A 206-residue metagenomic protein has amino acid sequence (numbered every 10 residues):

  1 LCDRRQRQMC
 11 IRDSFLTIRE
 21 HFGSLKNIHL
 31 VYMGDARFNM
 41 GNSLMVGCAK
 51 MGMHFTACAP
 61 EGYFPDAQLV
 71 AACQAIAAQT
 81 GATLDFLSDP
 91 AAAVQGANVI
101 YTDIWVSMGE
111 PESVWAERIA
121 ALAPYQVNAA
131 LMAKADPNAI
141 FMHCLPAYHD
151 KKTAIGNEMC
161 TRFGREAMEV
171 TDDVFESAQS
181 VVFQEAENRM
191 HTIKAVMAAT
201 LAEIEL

Functional and structural regions predicted by a protein language model:
L1-R7, I11: Single conserved hydrophobic/aromatic residue that forms the stacking wall/gate of nucleotide- or nucleobase-binding
R7, G96-A97, A178: Short, well-ordered alpha-helix to beta-strand connector turns
R12-F22: Hydrophobic alpha-helical segments within soluble ligand-binding/sensing domains
L16-T17, G47, D172, H191: Active-site loop-to-helix "anion-binding N-cap" substructures in soluble metabolic enzymes
E20-T102, M108-E110: Glycine-rich phosphate/diphosphate-binding loop of Rossmann-like nucleotide-binding domains
A75-D172: Rossmann-like adenosine-cofactor binding region
C160-L206: C-terminal helix-to-coil terminal segments
